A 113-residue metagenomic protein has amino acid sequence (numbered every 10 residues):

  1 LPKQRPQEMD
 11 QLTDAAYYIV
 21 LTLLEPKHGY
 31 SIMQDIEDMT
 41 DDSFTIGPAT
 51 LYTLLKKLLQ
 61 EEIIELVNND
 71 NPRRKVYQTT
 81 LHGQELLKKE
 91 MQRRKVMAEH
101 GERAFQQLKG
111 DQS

Functional and structural regions predicted by a protein language model:
L1-R5, Y77: A positively charged, amphipathic N-terminal helix/segment that binds anionic biomolecules
P6-T50: N-terminal helix-turn-helix DNA-binding core of bacterial DNA-binding proteins
I36-M39, L58, E90: Alpha-helix boundary/capping residues
Y52-K57: Short, hydrophobic-biased segments on the C-terminal half of alpha helices that form "recognition helices"
L59-R73, Q78: Beta-hairpin "wing" of winged helix-turn-helix
K88-S113: Amphipathic alpha-helical dimerization/coiled-coil segments that flank or bridge DNA-binding/regulatory modules
